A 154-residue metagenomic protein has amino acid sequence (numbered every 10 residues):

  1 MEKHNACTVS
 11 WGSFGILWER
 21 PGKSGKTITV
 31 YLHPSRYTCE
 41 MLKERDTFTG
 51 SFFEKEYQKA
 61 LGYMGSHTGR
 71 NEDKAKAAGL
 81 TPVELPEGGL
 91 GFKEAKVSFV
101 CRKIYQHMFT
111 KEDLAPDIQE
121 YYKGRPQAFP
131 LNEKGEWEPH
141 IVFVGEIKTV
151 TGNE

Functional and structural regions predicted by a protein language model:
M1-E154: Basic, polyanion-binding surface patches
